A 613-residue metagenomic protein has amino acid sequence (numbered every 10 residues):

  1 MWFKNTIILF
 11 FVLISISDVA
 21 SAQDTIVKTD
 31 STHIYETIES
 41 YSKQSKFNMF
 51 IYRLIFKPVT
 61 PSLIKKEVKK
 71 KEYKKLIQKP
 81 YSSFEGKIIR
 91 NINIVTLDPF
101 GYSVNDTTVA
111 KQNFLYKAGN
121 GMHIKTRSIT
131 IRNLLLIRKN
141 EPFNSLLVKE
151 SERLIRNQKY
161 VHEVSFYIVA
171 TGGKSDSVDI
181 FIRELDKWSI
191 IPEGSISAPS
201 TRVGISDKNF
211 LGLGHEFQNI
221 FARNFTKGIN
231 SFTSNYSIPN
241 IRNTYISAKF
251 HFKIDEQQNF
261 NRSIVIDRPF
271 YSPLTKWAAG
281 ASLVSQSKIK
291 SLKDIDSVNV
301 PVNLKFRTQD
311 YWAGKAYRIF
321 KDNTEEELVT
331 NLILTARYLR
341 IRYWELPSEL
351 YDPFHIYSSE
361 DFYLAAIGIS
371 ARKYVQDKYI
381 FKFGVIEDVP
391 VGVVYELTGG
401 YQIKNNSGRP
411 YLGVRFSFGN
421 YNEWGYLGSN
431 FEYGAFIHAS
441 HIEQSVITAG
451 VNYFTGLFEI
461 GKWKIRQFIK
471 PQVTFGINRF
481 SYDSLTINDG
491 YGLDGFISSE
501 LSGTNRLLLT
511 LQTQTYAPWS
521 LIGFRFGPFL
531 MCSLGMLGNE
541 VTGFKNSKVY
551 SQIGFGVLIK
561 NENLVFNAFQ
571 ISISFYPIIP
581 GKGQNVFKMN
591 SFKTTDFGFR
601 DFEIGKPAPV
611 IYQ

Functional and structural regions predicted by a protein language model:
W2, V19-I442, Y453-Q613: Immediate N-terminus of the mature polypeptide
N5-S15: Sec-dependent N-terminal signal peptides
